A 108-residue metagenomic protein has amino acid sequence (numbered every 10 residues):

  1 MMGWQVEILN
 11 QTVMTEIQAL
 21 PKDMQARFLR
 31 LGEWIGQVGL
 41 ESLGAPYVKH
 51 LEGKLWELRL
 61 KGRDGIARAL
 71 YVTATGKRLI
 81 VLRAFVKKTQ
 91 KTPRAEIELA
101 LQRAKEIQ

Functional and structural regions predicted by a protein language model:
M1-I66, T75-R78, V86-Q108: Basic, Lys/Arg-enriched alpha-helical interface segments
A69: Portal/gating segments that form or line small-molecule/metal binding sites
V72: Conserved Hanks-type protein kinase catalytic core
L82: ATP-dependent carboxylate-activation loops
